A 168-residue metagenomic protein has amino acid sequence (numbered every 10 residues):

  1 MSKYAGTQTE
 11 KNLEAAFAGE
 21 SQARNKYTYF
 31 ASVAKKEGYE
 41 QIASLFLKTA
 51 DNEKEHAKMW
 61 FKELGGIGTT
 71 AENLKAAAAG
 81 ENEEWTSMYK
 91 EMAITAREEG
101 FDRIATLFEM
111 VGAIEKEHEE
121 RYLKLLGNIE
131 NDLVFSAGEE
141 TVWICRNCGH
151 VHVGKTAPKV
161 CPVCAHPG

Functional and structural regions predicted by a protein language model:
M1-G168: Non-heme di-metal
